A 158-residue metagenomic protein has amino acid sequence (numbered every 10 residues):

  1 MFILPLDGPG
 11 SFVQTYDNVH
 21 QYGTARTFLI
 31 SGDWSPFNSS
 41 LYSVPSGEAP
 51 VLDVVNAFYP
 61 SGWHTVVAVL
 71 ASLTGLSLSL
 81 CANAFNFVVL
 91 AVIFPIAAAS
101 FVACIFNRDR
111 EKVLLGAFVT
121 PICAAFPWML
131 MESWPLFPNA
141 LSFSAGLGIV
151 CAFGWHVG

Functional and structural regions predicted by a protein language model:
M1-I3, V157-G158: Short intrinsically disordered, low-complexity coil segments enriched in acidic
F2-S144: Active-site lumenal/periplasmic loops and adjacent helix-entry segments of GT-C-fold, multi-pass membrane
G146-G158: Membrane-interface transmembrane helices that cradle and orient dolichyl/undecaprenyl
